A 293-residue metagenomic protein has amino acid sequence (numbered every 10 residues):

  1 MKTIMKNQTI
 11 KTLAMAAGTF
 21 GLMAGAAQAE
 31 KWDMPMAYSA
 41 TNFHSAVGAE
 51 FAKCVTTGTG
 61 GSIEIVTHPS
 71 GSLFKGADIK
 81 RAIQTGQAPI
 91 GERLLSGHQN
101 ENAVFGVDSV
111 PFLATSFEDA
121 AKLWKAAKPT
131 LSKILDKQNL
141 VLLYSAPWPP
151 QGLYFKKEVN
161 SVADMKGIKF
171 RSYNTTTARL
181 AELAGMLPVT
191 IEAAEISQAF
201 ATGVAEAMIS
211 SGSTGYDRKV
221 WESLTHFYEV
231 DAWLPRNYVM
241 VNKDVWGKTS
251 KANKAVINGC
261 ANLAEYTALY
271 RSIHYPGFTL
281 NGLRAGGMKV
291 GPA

Functional and structural regions predicted by a protein language model:
K2-A14: Bacterial N-terminal signal peptides that target proteins for export
A14-L22: Hydrophobic helical h-region of N-terminal Sec-dependent signal peptides in bacterial secretory/periplasmic proteins
M15, E30-A121, A127-A293: N-terminal secretory/targeting leader peptides
L22-A29: Sec/Tat signal peptide C-region and signal peptidase I cleavage site
